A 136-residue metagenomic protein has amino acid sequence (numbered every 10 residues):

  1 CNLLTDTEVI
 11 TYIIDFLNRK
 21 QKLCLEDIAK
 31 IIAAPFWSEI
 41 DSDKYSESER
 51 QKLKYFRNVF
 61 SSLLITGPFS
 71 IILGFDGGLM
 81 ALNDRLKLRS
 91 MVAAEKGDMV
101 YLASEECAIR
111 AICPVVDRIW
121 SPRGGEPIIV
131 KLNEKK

Functional and structural regions predicted by a protein language model:
C1-K136: Conserved short alpha-helical segments that host acidic/polar catalytic motifs at enzyme active sites
